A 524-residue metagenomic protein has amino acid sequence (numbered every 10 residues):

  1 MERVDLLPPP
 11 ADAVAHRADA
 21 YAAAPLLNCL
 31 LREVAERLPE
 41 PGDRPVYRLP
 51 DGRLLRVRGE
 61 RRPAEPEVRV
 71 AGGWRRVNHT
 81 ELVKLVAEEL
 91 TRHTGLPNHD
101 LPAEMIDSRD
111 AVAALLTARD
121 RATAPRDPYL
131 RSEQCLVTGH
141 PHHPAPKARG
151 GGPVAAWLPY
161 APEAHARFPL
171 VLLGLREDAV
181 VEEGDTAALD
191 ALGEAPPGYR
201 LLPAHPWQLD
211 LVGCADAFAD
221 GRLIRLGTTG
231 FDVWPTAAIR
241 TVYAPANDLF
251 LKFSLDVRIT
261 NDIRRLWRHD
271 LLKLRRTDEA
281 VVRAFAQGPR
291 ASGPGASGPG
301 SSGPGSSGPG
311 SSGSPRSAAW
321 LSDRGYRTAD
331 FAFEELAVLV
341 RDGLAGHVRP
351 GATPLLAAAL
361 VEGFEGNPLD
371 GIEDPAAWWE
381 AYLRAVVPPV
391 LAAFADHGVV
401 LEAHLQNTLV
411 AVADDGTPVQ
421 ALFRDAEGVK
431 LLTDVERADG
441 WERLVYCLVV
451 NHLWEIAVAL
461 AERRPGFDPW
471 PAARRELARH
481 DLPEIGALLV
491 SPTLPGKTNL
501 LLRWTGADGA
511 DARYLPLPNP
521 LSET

Functional and structural regions predicted by a protein language model:
M1-A385, A413-T524: Nucleotide/phosphate-binding site architecture used for ATP/NTP-dependent chemistry
V387-L391: Short C-lobe core helix of eukaryotic-like protein kinase catalytic domains
A392-H397: Protein kinase catalytic-loop region centered on the HRD/HxD motif
V400-E402: Catalytic-loop of the protein kinase fold
H404-Q406: Canonical protein kinase catalytic loop motif
T408-V410: Hydrophobic residue at the +6 position relative to the catalytic HRD Asp in the kinase catalytic loop
